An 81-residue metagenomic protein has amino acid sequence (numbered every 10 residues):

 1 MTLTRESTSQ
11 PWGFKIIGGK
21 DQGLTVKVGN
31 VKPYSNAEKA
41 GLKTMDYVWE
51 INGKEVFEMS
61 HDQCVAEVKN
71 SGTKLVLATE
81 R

Functional and structural regions predicted by a protein language model:
M1-E38, D46: PDZ domains - specifically the beta-sandwich core and the conserved carboxylate-binding loop
M1-Q10, V65-R81: PDZ-domain C-terminal substructure recognizer with occasional recognition of PDZ-binding tails
K15-I16, S60-V65: Short beta-alpha junctions and helix-cap segments that line functional grooves
G23-L24, G41, G72, T79: Generic structural signal for short, solvent-exposed loop/turn connectors between secondary structure elements
V28-V31, I51, V65: Hydrophobic aliphatic residue packing
A37-F57: Conserved PDZ fold ligand-binding element
